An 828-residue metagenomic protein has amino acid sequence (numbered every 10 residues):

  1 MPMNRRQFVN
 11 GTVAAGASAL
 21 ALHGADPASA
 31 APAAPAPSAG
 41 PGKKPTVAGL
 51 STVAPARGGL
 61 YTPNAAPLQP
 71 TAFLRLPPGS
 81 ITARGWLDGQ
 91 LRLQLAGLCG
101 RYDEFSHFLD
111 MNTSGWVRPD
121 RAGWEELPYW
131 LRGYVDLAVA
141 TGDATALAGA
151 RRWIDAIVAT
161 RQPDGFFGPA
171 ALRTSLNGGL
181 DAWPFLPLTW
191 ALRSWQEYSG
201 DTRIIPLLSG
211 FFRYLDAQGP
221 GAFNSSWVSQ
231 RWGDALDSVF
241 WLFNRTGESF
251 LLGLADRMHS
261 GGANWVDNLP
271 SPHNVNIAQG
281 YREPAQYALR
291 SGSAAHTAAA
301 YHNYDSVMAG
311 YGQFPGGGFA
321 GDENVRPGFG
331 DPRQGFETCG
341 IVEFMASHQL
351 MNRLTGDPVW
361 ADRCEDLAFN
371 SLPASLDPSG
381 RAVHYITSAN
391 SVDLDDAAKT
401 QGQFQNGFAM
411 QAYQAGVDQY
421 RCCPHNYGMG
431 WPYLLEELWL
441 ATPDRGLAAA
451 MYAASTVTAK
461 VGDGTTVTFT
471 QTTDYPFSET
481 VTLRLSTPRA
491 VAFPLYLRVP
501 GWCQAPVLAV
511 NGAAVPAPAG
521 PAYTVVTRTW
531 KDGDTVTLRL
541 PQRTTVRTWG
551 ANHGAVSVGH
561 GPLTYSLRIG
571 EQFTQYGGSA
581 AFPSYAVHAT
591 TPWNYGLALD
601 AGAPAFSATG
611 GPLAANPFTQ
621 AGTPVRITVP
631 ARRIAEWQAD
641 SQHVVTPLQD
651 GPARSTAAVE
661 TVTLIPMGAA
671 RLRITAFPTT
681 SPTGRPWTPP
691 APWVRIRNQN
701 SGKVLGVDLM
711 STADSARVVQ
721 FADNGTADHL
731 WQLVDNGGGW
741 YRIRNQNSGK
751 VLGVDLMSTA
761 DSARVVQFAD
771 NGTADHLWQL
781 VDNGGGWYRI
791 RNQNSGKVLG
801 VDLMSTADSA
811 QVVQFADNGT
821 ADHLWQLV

Functional and structural regions predicted by a protein language model:
M1-G16: N-terminal secretory signal peptides and thylakoid transit peptides that target proteins across membranes
L20-S38: C-terminal region of N-terminal signal peptides and the immediate post-cleavage residues of exported proteins
G40-A144, S175-S199, G233-F250, L254 (+3 more regions): Aromatic (Trp/Tyr) and acidic
A144-D181, Y311-F319: Helix-terminus loop motifs that line ligand-binding clefts
R173-L176, I205, S209-S226: Asp-box/WD-like beta-propeller blade repeats and closely related beta-sheet repeat scaffolds
A300, D362-N370, S375-R484, A519 (+2 more regions): C-terminal beta-rich recognition modules with glycine/proline-rich loops and embedded aromatic residues
A509-A513, G561: Short strand-turn-strand beta-turns centered on an Asx-Gly dipeptide
W687-V828: Lectin-like carbohydrate-binding module/patch detector with strong preference for beta-trefoil
